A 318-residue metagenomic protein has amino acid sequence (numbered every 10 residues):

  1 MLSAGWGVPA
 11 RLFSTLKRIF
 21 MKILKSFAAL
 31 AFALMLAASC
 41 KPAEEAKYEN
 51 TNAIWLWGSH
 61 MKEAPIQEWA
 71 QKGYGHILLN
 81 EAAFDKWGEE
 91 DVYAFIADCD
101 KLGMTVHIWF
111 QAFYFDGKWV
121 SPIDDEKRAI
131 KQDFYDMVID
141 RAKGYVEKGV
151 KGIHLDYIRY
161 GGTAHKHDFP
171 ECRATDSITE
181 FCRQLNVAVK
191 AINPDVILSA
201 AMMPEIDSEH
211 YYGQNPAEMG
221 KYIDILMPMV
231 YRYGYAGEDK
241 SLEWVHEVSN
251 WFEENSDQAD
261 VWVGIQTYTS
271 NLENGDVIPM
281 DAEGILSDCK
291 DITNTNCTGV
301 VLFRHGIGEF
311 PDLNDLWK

Functional and structural regions predicted by a protein language model:
A43-W69, Y268: Boundary/entry segment of secreted carbohydrate-active catalytic domains
W57, H107, I178-Y212, A259-Y268: Aromatic-lined carbohydrate-recognition surfaces of secreted/lumenal glycan-active proteins
H60-D85, K148-G152, T295, G299: Catalytic domains of carbohydrate-active enzymes, especially glycoside hydrolases
L78-Y114, F169-I192: Aromatic-lined substrate-binding rim segments of carbohydrate-active enzymes
V92, I96-A97, T105-K148, I278: Active-site-adjacent "subsite" loops/lids of carbohydrate-active enzymes
M137-C172, V301: Active-site groove signature of glycoside hydrolases
Y212-L242, H305: Aromatic- and acid-rich polysaccharide-binding/catalytic face of secreted or lumenal carbohydrate-active enzymes
Y231-G237, W262-K318: Substrate-binding cleft of secreted/luminal carbohydrate-active enzymes
